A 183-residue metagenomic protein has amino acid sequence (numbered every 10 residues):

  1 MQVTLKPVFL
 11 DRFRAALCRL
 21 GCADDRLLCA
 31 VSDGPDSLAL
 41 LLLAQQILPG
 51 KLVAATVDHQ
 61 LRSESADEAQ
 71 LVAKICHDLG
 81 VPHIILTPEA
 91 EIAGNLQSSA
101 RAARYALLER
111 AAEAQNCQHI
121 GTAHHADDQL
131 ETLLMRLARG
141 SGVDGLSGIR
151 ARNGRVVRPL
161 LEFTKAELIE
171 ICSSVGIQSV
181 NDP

Functional and structural regions predicted by a protein language model:
M1-P183: Core alpha/beta nucleotide-donor-binding catalytic domains of modification enzymes
